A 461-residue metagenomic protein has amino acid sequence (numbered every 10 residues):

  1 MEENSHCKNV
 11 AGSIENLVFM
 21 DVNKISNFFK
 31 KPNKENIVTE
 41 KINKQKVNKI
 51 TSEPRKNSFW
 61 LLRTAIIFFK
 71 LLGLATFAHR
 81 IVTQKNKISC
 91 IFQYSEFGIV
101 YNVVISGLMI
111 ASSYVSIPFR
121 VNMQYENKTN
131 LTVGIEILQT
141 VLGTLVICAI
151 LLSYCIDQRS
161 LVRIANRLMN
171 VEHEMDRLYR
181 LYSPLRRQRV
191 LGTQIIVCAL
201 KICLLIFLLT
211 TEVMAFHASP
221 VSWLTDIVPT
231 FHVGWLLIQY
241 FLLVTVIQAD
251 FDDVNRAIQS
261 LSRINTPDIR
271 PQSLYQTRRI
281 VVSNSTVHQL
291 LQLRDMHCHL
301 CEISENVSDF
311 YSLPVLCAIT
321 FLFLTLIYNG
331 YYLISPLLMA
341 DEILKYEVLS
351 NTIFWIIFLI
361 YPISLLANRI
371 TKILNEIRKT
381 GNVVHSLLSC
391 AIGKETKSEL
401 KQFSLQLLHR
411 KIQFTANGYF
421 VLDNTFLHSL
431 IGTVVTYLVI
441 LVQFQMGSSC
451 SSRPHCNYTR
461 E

Functional and structural regions predicted by a protein language model:
E2-I105, G192-I196, P271-E461: Terminal membrane-anchoring module of integral membrane proteins
R55-L71, Q139-G143, C155-R159, R163-N166: Membrane-cytosol interface segments
K85-I147, N170-L242, R256-R278, N329-I357 (+1 more regions): Helix-loop-helix junctions within predominantly alpha-helical proteins
V121-Q124, Q158-R159, L300, S304-E305: Cytoplasmic, membrane-proximal interface of class
E126-I137, S153-I156, S160, W235-Q239 (+8 more regions): Non-transmembrane, amphipathic alpha-helical segments
T140-I147, R163, R167-N170, E174 (+8 more regions): Charged, amphipathic alpha-helical oligomerization/scaffolding segments
I150-M169, L237-A257, L359-L387: Inner-leaflet juxtamembrane helices
S153, Y179, N255-I258, S262 (+2 more regions): Long, hydrophobic, amphipathic alpha-helical segments used as structural scaffolds
